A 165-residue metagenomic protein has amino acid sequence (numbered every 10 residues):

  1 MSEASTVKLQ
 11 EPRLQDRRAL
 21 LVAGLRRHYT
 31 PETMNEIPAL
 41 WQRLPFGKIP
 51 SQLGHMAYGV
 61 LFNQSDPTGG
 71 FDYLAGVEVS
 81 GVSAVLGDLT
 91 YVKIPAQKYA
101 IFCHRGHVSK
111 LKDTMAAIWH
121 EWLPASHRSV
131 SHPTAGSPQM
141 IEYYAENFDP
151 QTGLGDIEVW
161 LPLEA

Functional and structural regions predicted by a protein language model:
M1-A165: A solvent-exposed interaction/effector surface
